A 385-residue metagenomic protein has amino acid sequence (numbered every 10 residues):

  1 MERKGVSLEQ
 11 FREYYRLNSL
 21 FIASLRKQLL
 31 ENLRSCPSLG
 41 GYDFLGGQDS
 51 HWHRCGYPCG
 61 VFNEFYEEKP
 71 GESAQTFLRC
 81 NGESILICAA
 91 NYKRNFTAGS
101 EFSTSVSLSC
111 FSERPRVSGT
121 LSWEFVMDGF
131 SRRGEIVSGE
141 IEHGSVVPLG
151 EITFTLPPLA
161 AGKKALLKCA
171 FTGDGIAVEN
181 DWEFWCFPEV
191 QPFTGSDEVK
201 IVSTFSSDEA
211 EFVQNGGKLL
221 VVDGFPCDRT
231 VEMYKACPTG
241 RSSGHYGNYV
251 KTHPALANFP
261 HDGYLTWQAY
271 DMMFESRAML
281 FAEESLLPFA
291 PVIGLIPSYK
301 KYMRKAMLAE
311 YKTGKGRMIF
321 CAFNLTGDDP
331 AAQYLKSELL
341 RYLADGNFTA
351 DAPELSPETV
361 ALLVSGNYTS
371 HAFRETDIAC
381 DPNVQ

Functional and structural regions predicted by a protein language model:
M1-F125, P291: Substrate-binding clefts and catalytic carboxylate motifs of secreted carbohydrate-active enzymes
P37-Y42, N215-K218, G314-G316: Loop/turn elements at helix/coil->beta-strand transitions in domains of secreted/extracellular proteins
D49-C55, D208, D228-R229, G327-D328: Flexible loop/turn segments at secondary-structure boundaries
G99-E140, L149-L156, K163-G173: Beta-strand-rich binding/interaction modules
E140-I141, I176-F193: Short beta-strand elements
W185-T204, A350-D351: Low-complexity, Pro/Ser/Thr- and charge-rich linker/hinge segments at domain boundaries
S196-M233: Short, well-ordered secondary-structure micro-motifs within conserved domains or adaptor modules
F225-T230, Y234-A331, N347-V384: Catalytic beta-strand/loop cores that center a nucleophilic Ser/Cys/Thr and support acyl-enzyme chemistry
